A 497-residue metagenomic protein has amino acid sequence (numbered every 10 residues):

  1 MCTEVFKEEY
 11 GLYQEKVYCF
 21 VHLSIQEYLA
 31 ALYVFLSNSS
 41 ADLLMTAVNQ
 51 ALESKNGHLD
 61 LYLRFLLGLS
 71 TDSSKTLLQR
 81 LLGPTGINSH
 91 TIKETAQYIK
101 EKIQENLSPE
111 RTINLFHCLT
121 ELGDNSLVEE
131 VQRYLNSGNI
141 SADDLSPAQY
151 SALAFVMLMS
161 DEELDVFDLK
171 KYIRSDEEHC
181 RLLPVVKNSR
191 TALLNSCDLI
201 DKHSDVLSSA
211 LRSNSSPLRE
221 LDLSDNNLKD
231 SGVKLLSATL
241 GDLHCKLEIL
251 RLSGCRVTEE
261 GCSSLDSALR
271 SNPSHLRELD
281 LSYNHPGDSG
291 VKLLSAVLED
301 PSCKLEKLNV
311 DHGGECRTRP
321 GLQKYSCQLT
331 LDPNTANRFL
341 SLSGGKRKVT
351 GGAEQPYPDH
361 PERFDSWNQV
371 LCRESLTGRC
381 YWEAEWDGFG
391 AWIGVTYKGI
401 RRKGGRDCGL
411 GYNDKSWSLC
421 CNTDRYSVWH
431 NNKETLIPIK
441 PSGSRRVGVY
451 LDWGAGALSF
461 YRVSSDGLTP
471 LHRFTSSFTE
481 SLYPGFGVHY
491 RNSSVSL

Functional and structural regions predicted by a protein language model:
M1-L497: Leucine-enriched alpha-helical scaffold segments used for protein-protein interaction
